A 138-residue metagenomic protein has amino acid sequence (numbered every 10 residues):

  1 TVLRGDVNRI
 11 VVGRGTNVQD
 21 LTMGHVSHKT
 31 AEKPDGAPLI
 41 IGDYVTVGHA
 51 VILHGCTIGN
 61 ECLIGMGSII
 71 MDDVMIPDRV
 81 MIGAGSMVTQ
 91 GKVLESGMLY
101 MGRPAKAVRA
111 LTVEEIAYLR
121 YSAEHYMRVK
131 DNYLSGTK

Functional and structural regions predicted by a protein language model:
D6, V12-R14, Q19-S27, A31-I41 (+1 more regions): Glycine-rich hexapeptide-repeat left-handed beta-helix
T46: Short proline/glycine- and basic residue-enriched helix-capping loop/turn segments at helix->loop/beta transitions
